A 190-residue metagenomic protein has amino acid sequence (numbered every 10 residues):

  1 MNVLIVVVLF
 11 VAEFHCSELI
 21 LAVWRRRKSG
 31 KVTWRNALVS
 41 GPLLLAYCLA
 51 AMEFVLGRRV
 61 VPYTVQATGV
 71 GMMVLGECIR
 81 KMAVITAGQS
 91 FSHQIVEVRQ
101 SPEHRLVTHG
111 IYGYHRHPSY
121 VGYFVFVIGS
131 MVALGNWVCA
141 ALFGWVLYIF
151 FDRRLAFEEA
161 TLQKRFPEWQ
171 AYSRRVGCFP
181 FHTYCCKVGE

Functional and structural regions predicted by a protein language model:
M1-T108, V125-E190: Membrane-anchoring alpha-helices and their flanking helix-loop junctions
T108-H109, G113-V121: Histidine-centered phosphotransfer motif of kinases
